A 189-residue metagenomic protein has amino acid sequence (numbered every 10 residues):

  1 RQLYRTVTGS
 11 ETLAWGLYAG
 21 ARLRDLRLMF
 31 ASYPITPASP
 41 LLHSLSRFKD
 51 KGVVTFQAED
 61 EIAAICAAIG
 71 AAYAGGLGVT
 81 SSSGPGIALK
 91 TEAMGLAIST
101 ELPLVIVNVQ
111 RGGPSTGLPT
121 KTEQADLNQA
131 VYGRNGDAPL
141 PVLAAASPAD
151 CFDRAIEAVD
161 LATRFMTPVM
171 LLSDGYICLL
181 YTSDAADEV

Functional and structural regions predicted by a protein language model:
R1-A14, A21: Flexible inter-domain linker/hinge segments
W15, L28, T36-Y132, P141-A162: Thiamine diphosphate
R24-S32: Carboxylate/His-rich catalytic cores and anion/metal-binding grooves
P34-P37, L172-L180: A glycine-rich phosphate-binding loop feature that marks nucleotide/adenosyl-phosphate handling sites
L77, P168-M170: Residue-level preference for the first positions of well-ordered beta-strands
N135-D137: Acidic/polar active-site rim loop that often engages polyanionic ligands
T163, T167: Conserved anion/nucleotide-ligand pocket segment
Y181-E188: Conserved small/polar residues in nucleotide/adenosyl-binding loops
